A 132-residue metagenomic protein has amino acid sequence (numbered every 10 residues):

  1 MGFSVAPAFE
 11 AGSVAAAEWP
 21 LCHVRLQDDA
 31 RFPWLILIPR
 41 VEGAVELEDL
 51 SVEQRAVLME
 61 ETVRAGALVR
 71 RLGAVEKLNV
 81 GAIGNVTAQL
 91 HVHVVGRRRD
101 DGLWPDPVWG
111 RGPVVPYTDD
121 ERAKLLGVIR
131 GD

Functional and structural regions predicted by a protein language model:
M1-D132: HIT superfamily nucleotide-processing domains
